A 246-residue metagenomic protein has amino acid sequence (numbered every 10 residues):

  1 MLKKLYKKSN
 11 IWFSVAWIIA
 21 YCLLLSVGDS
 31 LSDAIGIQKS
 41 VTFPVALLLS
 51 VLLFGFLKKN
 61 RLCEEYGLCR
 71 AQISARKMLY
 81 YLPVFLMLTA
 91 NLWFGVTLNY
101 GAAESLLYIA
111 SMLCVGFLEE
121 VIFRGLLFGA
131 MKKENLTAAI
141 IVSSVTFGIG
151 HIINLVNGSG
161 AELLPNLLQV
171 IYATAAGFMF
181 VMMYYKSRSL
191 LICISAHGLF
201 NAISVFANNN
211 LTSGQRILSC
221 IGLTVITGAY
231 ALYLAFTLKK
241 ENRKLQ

Functional and structural regions predicted by a protein language model:
M1-W17, S74-A75, S189: N-terminal membrane topogenic signal
K8-L57, Y81-L82, L106-L107, L218-G228: Alpha-helical transmembrane segments in multi-pass membrane proteins
S9, I37-V45, N135-S143, S189 (+2 more regions): Membrane-interface starts of transmembrane alpha-helices
I18-V27, F85-F94, V145-N154, G198-A207: Aromatic-anchored segments of alpha-helical transmembrane domains
S32-T42, L57-V121, F128, K132-K133 (+2 more regions): Juxtamembrane helix-loop-helix connectors linking adjacent transmembrane helices in multi-pass membrane enzymes
L118-S144, Y185-S189: Membrane-interface helix/loop boundary segments of multi-pass membrane proteins
N166-S219: Functionally important transmembrane alpha-helices
G198-Q246: C-terminal membrane module of polytopic membrane proteins
